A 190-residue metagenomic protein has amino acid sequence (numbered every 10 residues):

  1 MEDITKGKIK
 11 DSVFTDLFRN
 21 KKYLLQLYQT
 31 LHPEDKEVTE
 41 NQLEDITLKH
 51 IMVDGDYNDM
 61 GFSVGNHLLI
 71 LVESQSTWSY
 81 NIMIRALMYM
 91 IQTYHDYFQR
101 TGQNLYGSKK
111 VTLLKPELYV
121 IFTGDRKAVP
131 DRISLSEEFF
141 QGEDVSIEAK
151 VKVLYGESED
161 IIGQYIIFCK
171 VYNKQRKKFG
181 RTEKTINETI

Functional and structural regions predicted by a protein language model:
M1-I190: Elongated, amphipathic alpha-helical interaction scaffolds
